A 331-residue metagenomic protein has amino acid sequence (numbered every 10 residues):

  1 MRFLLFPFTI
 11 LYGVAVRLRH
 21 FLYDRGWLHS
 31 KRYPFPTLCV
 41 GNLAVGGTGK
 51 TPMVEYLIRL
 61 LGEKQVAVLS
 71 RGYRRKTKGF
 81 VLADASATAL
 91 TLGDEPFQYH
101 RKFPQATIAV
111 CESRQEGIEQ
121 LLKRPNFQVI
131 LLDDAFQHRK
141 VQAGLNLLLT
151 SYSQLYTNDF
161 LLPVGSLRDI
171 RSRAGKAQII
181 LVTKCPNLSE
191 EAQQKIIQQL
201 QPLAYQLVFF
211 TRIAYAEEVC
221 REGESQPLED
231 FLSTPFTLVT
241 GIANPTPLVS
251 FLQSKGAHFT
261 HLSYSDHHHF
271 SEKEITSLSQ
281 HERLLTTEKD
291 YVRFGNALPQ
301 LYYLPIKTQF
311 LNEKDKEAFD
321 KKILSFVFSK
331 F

Functional and structural regions predicted by a protein language model:
M1-A15: Charged, amphipathic alpha-helical linker segments immediately N-terminal to NTP-binding catalytic cores
H20-A85, N187: Walker A (P-loop) phosphate-binding motif
V40, L69, T150, T211 (+2 more regions): Hydrophobic residues at beta-strand termini and immediately following loops that shape nucleotide-binding pockets
E63-K64, N126-F127, Y205, H281-E282: Short, high-confidence coil segments that cap the C-terminus of an alpha-helix and link into the following beta-strand
R71-R74, D134-Q137, P245, T287-R293: Short, polar loop motifs at secondary-structure junctions
Y73-L203: Phosphate/Mg2+-binding loops and adjacent switch elements in nucleotide/diphosphate-handling enzyme cores
L155-L285: C-terminal accessory "lid"/substrate-recognition subdomains
A216-E218, S265-H269, Q300-S329: Short, flexible loop segments at boundaries between secondary-structure elements
